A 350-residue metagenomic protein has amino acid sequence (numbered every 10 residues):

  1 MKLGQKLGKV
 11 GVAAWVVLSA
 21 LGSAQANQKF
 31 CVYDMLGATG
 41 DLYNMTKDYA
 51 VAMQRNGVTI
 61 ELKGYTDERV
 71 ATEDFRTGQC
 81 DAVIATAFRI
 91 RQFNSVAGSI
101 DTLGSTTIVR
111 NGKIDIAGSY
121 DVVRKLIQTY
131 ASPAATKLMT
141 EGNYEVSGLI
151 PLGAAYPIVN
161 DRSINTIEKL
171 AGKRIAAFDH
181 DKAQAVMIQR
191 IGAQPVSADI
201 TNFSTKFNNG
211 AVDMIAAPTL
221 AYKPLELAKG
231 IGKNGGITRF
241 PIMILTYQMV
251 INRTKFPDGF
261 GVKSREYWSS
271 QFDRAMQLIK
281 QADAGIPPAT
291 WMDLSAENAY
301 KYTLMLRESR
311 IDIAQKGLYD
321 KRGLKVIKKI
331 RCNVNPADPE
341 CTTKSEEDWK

Functional and structural regions predicted by a protein language model:
M1-V12: Bacterial N-terminal signal peptides that target proteins for export
G11-A20: Bacterial N-terminal signal peptides
L21-A26: Sec/Tat signal peptide C-region and signal peptidase I cleavage site
N27-K47: Extracytoplasmic "Venus flytrap"
E61-E73, D179-K182, Q194-N209: Short helix-initiation/N-cap motifs at beta->coil->alpha
F75-F88, R174, Q194, N209-P218: Alpha-to-beta junction loops
R76, F88-H180, A185-R190, L227 (+1 more regions): Contiguous mixed-secondary-structure segments that line small-molecule binding/active-site clefts of soluble domains
I84-G98, S204-N208, A216-N234: A ligand-binding cleft/hinge motif common to bilobed small-molecule-binding domains
